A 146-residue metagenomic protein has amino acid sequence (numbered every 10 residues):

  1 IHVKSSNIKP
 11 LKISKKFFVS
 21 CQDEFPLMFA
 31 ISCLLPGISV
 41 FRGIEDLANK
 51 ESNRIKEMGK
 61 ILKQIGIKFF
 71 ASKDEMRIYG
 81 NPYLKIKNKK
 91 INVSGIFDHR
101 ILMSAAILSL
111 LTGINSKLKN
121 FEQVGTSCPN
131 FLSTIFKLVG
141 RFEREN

Functional and structural regions predicted by a protein language model:
I1-N146: Short, structured segments at the rim of ligand-binding sites
